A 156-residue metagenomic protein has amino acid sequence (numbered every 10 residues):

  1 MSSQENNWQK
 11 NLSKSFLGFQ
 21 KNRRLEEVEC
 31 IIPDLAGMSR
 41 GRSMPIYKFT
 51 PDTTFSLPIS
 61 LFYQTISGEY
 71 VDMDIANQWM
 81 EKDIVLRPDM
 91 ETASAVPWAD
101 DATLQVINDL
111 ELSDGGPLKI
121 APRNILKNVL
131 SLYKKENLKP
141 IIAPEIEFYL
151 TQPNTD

Functional and structural regions predicted by a protein language model:
M1-D156: ATP/Mg2+-dependent ligation/transfer catalytic cores
